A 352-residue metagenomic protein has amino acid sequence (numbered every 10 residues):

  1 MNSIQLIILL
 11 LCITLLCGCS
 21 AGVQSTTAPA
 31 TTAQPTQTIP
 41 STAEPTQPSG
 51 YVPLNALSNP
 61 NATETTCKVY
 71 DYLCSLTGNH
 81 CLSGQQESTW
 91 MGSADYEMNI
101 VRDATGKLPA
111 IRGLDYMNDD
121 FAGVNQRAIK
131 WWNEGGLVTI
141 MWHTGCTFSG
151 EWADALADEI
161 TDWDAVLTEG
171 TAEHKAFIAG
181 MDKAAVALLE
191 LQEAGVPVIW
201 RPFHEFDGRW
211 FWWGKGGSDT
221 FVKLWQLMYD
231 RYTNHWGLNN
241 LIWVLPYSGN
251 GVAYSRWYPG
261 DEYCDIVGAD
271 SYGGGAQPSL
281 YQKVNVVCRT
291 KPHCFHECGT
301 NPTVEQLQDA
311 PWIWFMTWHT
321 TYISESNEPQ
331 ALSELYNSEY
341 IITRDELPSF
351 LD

Functional and structural regions predicted by a protein language model:
L15-G18: C-terminal motif of bacterial Sec signal peptides marking the signal peptidase cleavage site
S20-A28: Bacterial lipoprotein signal-peptidase II cleavage site
I39-D115, F121, Q126-I129, E346-L347 (+1 more regions): N-terminal module-boundary/linker segments of secreted carbohydrate-active enzymes
K68-V69, S93-V101, A122-Q126, K183-A187 (+3 more regions): Alpha-helical scaffolding within the catalytic cores of extracellular/periplasmic polymer-degrading hydrolases
T77-S88, K291-D352: Substrate-binding cleft of secreted/luminal carbohydrate-active enzymes
G84-Q86, R201-F203, W225-A253, T290-N301: Aromatic-lined carbohydrate-recognition surfaces of secreted/lumenal glycan-active proteins
F121-N234, L238: Substrate-binding cleft of extracellular glycoside hydrolase catalytic domains
Y254-G275, M316-W318: Aromatic- and acid-rich polysaccharide-binding/catalytic face of secreted or lumenal carbohydrate-active enzymes
